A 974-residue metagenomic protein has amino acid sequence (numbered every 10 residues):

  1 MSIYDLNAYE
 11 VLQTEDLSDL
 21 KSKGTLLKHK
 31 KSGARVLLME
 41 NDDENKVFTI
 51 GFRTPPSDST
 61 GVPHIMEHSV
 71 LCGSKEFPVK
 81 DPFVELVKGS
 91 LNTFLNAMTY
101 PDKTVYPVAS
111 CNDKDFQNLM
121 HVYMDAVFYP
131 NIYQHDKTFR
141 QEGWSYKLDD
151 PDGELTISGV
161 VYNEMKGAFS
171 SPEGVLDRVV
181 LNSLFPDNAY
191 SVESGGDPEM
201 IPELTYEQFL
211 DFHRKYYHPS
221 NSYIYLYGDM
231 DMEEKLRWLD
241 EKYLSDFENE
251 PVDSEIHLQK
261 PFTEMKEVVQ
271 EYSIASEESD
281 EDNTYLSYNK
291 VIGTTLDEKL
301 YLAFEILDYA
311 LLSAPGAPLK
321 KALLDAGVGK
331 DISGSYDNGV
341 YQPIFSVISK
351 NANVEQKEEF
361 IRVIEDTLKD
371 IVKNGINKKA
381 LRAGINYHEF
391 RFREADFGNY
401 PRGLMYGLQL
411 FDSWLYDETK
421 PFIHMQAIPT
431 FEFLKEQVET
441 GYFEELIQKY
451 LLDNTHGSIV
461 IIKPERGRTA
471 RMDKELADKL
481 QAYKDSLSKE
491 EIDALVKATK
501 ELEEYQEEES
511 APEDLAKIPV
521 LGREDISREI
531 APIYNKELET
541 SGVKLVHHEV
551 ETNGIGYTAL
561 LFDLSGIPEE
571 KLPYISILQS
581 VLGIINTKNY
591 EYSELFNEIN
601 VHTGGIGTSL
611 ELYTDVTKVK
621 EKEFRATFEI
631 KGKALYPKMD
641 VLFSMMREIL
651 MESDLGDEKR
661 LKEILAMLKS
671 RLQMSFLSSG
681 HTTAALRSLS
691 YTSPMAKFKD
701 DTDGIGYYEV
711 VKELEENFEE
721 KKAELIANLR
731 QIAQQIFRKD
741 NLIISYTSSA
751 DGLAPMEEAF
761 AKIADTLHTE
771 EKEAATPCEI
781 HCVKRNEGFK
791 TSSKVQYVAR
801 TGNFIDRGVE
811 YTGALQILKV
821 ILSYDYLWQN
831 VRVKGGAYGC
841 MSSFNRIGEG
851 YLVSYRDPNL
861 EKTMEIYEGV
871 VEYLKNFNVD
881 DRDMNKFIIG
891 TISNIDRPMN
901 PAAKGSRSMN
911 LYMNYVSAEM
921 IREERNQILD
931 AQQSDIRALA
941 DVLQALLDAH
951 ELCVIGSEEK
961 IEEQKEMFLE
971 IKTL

Functional and structural regions predicted by a protein language model:
M1-V47: Non-catalytic terminal extensions that flank enzyme cores
E40-D42, T49-G51, Y162, K166-S170 (+10 more regions): His/Glu-based metal-binding/catalytic segments typifying zinc-dependent metallopeptidases
N45-P55, D81-Y129, D136-K147, G174-E199 (+11 more regions): M16 family metallopeptidases and their MPP-like homologs
V62, M66-V70, L578: Active-site His/Glu-centered metal-binding helix of metallohydrolases
F94, L210-R214, S273-S276, L319 (+12 more regions): Generic recognition of flexible, low-complexity loop/linker segments
D150-P219, Y225-Y243, F247-A275, D280-D282: Hydrophobic, small-residue-rich alpha-helical packing segments that form membrane-like cores
S158, L210-K242, G704, I726-F760 (+1 more regions): Non-catalytic, conformational "gating/processing" segments within enzyme and secreted inhibitor domains
D211, Y223, M232-P251, N374 (+2 more regions): Extended, regular secondary-structure scaffolds
